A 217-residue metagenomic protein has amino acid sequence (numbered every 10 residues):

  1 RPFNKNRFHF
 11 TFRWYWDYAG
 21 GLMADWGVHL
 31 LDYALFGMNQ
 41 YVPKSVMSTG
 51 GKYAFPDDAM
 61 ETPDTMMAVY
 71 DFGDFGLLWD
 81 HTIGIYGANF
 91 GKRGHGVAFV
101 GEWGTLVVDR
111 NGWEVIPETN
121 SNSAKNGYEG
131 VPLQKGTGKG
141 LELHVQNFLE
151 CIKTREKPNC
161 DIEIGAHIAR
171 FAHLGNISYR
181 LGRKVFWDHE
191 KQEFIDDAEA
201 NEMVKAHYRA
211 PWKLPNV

Functional and structural regions predicted by a protein language model:
R1-G20, A24-E163, A169-V217: Contiguous beta-strand/loop segments that form the cofactor/metal-binding neighborhood of enzyme cores
